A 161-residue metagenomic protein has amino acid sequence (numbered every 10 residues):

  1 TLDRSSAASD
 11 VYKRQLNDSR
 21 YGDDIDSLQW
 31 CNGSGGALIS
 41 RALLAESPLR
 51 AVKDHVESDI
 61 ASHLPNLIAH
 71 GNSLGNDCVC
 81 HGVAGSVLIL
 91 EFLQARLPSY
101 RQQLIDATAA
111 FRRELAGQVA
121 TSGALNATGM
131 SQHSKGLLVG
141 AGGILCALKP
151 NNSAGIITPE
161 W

Functional and structural regions predicted by a protein language model:
T1-Y12: Single conserved hydrophobic/aromatic residue that forms the stacking wall/gate of nucleotide- or nucleobase-binding
R14-P65: Long, well-ordered mid-to-C-terminal structural blocks that present hydrophobic/aromatic surfaces
Y21-D23, P65-C78, A124-H133: Acidic, serine/threonine- and proline-rich low-complexity regulatory regions
I25-L43, D77-Q94, S134-K149: Well-ordered alpha-helical segments within folded domains of soluble proteins
L43, S47-P48, N66, F92-S99 (+1 more regions): Terminal, non-catalytic domain-edge segments
D54-A95: C-terminal structural cap/anchor segments
Q102: Short, conserved charged micro-motifs
